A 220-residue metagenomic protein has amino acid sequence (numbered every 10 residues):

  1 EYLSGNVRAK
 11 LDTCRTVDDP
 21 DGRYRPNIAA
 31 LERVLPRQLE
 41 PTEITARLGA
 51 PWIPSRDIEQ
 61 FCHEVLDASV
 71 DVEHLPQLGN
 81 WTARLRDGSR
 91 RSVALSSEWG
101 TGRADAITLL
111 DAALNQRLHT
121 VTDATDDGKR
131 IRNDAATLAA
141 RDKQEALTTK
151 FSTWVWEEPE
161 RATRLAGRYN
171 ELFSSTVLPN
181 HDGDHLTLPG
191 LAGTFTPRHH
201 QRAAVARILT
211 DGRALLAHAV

Functional and structural regions predicted by a protein language model:
E1-S175: Charged, low-complexity intrinsically disordered regions
T163-A219: Conserved pre-motif I regulatory segment
